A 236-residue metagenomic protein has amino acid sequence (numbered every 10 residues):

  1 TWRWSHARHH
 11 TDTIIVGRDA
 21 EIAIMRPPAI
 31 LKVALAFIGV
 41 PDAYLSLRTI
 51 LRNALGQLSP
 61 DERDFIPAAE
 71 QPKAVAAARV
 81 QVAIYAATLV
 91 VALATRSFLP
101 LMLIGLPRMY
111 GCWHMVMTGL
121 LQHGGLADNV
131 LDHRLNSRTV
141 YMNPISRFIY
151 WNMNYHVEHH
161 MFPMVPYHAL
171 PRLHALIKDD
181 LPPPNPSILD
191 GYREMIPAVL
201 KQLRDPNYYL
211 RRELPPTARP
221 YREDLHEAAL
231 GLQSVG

Functional and structural regions predicted by a protein language model:
T1, A43-I50, I104-L131, H156: Transmembrane alpha-helical segments that form the membrane-embedded catalytic/substrate-channel core of multi-pass
T1-L101, H168-G236: Non-catalytic, topology-defining segments of multipass membrane proteins
W2-I14, T118-G125, I149-V165: Histidine-centered catalytic micro-motifs
V75, A86, C112-H114, F148-Y150 (+1 more regions): Short hydrophobic "helix-edge" motifs at membrane interfaces and signal-peptide entry regions
V80, R147-F148: Short helix-capping and inter-helix turn/linker motifs at the boundaries of alpha-helical repeat units
V130, P166-Y167: Active-site-flanking alpha-helical
L131-P144: Membrane-cytosol interface motif
